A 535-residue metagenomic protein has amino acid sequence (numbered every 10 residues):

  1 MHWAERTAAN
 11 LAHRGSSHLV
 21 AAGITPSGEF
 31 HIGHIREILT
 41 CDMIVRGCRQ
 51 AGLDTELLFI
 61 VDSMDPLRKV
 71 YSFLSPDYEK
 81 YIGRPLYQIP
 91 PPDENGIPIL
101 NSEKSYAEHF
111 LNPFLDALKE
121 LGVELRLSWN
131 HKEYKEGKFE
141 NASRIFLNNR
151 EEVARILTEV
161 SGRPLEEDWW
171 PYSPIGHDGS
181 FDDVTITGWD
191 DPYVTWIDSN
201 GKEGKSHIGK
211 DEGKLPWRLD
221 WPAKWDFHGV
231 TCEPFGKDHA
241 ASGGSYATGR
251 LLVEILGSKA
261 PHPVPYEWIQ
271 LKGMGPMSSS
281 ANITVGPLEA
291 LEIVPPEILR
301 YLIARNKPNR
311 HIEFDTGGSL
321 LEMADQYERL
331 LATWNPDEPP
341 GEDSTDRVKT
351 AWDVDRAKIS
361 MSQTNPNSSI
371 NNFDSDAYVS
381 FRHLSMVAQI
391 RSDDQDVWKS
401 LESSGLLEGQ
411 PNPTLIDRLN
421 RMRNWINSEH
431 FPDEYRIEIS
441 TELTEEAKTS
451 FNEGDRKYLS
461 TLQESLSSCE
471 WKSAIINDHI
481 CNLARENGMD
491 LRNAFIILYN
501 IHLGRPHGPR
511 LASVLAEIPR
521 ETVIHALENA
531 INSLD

Functional and structural regions predicted by a protein language model:
M1-A154, G249-R250, I255-L256: N-terminal Rossmann-like or analogous alpha/beta NTP/dinucleotide-binding catalytic cores that position adenine
M1-G15, F30, L57-L58, A154 (+2 more regions): Basic, alpha-helical terminal appendages of large translation-related enzymes
A22-F30, S128, F227-K237, I283-T284 (+3 more regions): Glycine- and acidic
H31, S180-D182, P295: Conserved adenylation A10 loop of the ANL superfamily
C48, G52, L118-L125, R150-L157 (+6 more regions): A generic secondary-structure signal for well-formed alpha-helical elements
K119, V123-L288: Active-site cores that bind ATP or allylic diphosphates and position pyrophosphate for catalysis
L125, G229-V230, G286, K349-I370 (+2 more regions): Short amphipathic alpha-helical segments and their helix-coil junctions
A241-Y246, L256, Y266-H430, L503-D535: Catalytic adenosine-cofactor/nucleotide-binding cores of aminoacyl-tRNA synthetases and other
